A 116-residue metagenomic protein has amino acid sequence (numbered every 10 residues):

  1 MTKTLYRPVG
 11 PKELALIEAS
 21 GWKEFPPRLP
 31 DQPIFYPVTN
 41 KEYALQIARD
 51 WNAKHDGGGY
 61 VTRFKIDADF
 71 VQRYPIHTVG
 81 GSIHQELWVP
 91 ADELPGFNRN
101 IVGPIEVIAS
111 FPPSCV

Functional and structural regions predicted by a protein language model:
M1-F35, K41-V116: Conserved NAD+-utilizing ADP-ribose enzyme module
